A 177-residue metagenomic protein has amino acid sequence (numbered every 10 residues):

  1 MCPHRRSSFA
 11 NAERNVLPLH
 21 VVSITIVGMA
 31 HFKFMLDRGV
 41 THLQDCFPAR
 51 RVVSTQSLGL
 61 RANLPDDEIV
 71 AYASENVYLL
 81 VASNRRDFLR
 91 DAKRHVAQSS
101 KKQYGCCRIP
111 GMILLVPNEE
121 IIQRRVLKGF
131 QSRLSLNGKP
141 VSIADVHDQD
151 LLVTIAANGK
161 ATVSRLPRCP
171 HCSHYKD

Functional and structural regions predicted by a protein language model:
C2, S8-K33, G39-S57, E75-N76 (+3 more regions): Polar low-complexity intrinsically disordered regions
L36-D37, S83: Replace "coordinates the UDP/GDP/TDP-sugar" with "coordinates nucleotide-activated sugar donors
L60-D67: Residues at secondary-structure transition points
D66, A73-S74, Y78-H95: Acidic, metal-binding active-site segment of PIN/NYN-like and related structure-specific nucleases
